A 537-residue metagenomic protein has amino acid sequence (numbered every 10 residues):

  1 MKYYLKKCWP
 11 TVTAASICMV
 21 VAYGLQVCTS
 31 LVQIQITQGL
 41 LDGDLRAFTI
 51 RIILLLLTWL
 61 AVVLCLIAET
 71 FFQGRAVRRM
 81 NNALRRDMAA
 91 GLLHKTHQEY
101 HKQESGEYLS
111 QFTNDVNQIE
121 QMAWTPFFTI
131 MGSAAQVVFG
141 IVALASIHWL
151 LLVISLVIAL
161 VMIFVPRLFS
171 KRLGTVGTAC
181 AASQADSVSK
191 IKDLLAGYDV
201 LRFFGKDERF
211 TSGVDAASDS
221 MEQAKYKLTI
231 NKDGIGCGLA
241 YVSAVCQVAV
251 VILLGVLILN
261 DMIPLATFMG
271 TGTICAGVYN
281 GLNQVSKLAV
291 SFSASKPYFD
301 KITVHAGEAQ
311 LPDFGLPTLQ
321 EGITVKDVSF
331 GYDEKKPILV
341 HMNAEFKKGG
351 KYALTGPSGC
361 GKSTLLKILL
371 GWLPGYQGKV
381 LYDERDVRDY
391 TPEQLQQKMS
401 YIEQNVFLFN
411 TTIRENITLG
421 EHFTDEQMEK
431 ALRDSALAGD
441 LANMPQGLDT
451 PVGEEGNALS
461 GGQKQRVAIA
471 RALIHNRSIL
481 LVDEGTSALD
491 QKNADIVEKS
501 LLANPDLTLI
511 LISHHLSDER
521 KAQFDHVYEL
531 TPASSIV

Functional and structural regions predicted by a protein language model:
K6, H97-Q98, N114-A123, F127 (+6 more regions): An intracellular "coupling" helix at the cytosolic face of ABC transporter transmembrane type-1 domains
K7, T11-G24, L55, V62 (+4 more regions): Transmembrane helices of ABC transporter permease
P10-T29, L40-N82, A266, G270: Transmembrane-helix motif of ABC transporter permease domains
R86, K379-L381, D389, Q396 (+3 more regions): ABC ATPase nucleotide-binding domain helical subdomain, centered on the C-loop/LSGGQ "ABC signature"
L93-V138: Juxtamembrane loop-to-helix connectors within ABC transporter transmembrane domains
K206, I230, I274-H305, F314: Cytosolic ends of transmembrane helices, especially the final helix of ABC transmembrane type-1 domains
L370: Helix-to-loop junction immediately C-terminal to a conserved catalytic motif
N405, I413-N416, T450-V537: ABC-family ATPase nucleotide-binding domain "signature/switch" substructure
